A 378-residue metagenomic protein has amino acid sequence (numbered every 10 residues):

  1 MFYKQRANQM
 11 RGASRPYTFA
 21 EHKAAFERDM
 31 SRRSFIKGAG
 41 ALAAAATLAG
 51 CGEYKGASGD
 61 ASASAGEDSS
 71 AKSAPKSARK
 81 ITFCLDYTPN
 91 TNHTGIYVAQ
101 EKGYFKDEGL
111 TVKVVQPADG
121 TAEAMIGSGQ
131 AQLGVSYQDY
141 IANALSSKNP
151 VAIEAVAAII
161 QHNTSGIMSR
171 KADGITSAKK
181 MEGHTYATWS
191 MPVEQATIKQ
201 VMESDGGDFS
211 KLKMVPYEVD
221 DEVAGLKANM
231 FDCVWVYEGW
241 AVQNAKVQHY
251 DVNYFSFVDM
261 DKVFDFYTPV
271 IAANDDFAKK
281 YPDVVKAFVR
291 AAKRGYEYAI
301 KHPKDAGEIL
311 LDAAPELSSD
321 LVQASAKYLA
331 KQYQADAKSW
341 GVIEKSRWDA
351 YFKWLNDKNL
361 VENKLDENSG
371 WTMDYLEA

Functional and structural regions predicted by a protein language model:
M1-M30, A41-L48: N-terminal secretory signal peptides
R32-I36: N-terminal export leaders
G52-K55: Bacterial signal peptide processing site
G59-E218, G225-K227, D232-G239, F255 (+1 more regions): Short, glycine-/small- and polar/acidic-enriched structural segments that line small-molecule recognition paths
E101, G127, S146, E203 (+6 more regions): Sec-exported extracytoplasmic/periplasmic mature domains
D221-A224, N229-D312: Pocket-lining segment of extracytoplasmic ligand-binding domains
K280-K358: Secondary-structure end/capping motifs
W348-A378: Conserved C-terminal helix/tail region of periplasmic/extracytoplasmic solute-binding proteins
